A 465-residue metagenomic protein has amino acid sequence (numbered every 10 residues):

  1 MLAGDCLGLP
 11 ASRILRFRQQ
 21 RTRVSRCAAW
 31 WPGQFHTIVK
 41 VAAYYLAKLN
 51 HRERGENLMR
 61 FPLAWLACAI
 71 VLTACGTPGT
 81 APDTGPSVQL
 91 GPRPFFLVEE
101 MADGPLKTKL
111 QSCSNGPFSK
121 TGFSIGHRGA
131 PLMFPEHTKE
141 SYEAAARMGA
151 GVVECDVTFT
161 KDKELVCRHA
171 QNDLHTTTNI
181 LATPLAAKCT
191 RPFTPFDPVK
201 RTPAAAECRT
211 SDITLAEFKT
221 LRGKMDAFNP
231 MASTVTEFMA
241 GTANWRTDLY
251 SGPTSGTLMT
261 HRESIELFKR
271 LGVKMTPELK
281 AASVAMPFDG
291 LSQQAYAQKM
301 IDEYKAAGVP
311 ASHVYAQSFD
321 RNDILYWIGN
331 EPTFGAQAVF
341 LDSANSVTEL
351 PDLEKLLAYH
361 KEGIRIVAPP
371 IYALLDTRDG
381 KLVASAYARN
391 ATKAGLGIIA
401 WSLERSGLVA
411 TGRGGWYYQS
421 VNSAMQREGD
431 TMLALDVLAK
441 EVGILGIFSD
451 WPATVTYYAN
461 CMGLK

Functional and structural regions predicted by a protein language model:
W30-W31, W65: Tryptophan (W) side chains
Q34-L58: Short, Lys/Arg-enriched N-terminal segments with co-localized hydrophobic residues within the first ~10-30 amino acids
W65-T73: Bacterial N-terminal signal peptides
C75-K465: Phosphate-group recognition and catalysis centered on beta-loop-alpha active-site segments
